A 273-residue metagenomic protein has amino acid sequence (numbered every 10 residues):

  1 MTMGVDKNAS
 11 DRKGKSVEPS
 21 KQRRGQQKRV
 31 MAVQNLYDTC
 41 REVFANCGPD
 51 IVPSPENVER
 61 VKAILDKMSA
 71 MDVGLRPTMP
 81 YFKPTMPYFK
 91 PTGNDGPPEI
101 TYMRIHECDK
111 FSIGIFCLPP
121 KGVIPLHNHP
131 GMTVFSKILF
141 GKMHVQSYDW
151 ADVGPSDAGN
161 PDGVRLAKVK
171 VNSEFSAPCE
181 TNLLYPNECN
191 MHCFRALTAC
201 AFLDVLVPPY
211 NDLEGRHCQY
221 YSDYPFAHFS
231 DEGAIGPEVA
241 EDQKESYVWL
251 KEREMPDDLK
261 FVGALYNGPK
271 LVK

Functional and structural regions predicted by a protein language model:
M1-K273: Jelly-roll (double-stranded beta-helix
